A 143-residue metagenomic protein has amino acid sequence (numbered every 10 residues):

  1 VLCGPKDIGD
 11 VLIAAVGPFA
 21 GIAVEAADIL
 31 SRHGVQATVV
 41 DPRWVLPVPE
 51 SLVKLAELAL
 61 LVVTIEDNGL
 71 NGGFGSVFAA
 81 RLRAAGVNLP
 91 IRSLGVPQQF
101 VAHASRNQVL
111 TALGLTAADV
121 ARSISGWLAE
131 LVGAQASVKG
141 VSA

Functional and structural regions predicted by a protein language model:
V1-A143: Thiamine diphosphate
